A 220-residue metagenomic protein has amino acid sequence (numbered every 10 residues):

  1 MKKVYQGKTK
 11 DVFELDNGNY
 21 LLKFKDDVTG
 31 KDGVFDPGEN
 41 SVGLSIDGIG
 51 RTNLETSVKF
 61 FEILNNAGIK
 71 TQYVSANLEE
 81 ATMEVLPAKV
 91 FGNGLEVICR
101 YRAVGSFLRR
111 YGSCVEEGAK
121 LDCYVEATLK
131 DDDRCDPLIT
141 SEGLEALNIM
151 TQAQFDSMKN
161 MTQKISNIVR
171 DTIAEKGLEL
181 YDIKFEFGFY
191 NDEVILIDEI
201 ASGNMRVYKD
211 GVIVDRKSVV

Functional and structural regions predicted by a protein language model:
M1-L129: Active-site loop/lid in soluble adenylation, ligation, and acyl-transfer enzymes
P37-T52, R134-M161: Short histidine-centered catalytic/ligand-binding loop motif
Q72-E79, A174-F189: A short glycine-rich, hydrophobically flanked beta-strand micro-motif that places a catalytic Asp/Glu for divalent metal
C99, L180-E199: Conserved metal-phosphate-binding beta-hairpin within the catalytic cores of diverse ATP-dependent phosphoryl-transfer
C123-C135, S166-G177, S202-M205: Phosphate-binding core of ATP-grasp and ATP-grasp-like enzymes
I149-Y181: A long amphipathic alpha-helix within ATP-dependent nucleotide-binding catalytic cores
D192-I213: Short, low-complexity, polybasic intrinsically disordered segments
V219: Conserved small/polar residues in nucleotide/adenosyl-binding loops
